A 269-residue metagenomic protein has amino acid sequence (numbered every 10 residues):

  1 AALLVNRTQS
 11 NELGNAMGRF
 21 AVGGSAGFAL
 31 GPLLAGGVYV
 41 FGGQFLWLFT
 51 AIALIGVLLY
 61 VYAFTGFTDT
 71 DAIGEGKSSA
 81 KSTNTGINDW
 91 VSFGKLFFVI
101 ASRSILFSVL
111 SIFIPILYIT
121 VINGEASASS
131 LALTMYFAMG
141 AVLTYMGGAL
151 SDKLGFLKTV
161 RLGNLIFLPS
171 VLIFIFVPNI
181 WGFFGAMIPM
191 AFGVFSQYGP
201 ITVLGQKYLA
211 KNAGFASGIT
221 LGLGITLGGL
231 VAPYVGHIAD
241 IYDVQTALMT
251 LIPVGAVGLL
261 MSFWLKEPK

Functional and structural regions predicted by a protein language model:
A1-G23: Cytoplasmic helix-loop-helix junction between adjacent transmembrane helices in 12-TM secondary transporters
A1-T8, S196-L209: Intracellular juxtamembrane helix-capping segments at the cytosolic ends of symmetry-related transmembrane helices
F20-G66: Helix-loop-helix hairpin linking two adjacent transmembrane segments in secondary transporters
Y62-G86: Flexible cytoplasmic inter-helical loops of multi-pass small-molecule transporters
F93-T134: Extracytoplasmic gate region of multi-pass secondary transporters
T144-G155, A239-D240: Helix-to-loop junctions at the C-terminal end of transmembrane segments in multipass secondary transporters
T159-L172: Structural signature of the two symmetry-related core transmembrane helices
K211-I241: A late C-terminal transmembrane helix in Major Facilitator Superfamily
